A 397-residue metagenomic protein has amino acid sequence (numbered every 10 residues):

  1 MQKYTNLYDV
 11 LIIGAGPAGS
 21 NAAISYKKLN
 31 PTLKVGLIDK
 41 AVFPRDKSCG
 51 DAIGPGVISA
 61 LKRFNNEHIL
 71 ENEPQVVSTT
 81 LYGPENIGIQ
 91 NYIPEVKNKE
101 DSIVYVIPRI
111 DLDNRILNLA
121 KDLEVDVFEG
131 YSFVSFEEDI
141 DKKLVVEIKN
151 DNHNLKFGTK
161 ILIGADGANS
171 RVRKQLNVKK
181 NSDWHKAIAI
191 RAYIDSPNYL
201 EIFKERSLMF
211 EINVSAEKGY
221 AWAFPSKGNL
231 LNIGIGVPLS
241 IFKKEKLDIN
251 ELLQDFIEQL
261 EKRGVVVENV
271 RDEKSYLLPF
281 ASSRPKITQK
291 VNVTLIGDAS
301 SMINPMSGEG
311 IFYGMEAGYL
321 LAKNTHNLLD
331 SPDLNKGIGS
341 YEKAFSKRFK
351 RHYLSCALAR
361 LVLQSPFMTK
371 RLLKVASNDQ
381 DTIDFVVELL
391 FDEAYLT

Functional and structural regions predicted by a protein language model:
Q2-A18, G36: Beta1/beta-strand and adjacent pyrophosphate-binding region of the FAD-binding site in flavoprotein oxidoreductases
L11, S25-C49: Glycine-rich FAD pyrophosphate-binding loop
P31, I58, K62-N114: A conserved beta-strand/loop capping segment in the N-terminal third of enzymes that catalyze redox or closely related
A41-F64: Conserved N-terminal glycine-rich FAD pyrophosphate-binding loop of Rossmann-like flavoproteins
A52, V96-N118, A192, F242-D248: Short beta-strand to alpha-helix junction loop
L119-R263: Predominantly flavin-linked oxidoreductase catalytic cores and closely associated redox partners
I241-N324: FAD/FMN-dependent oxidoreductases across multiple families
K323-T397: C-terminal helical "tail/cap" subdomain of flavin- and related membrane-associated enzymes
